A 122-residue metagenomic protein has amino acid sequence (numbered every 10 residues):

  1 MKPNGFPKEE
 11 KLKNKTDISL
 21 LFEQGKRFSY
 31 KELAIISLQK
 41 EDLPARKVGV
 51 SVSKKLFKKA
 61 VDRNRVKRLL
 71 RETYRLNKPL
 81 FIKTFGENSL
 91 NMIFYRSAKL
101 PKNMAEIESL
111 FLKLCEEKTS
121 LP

Functional and structural regions predicted by a protein language model:
M1-P122: Positively charged, solvent-exposed patches that mediate nucleic-acid binding
